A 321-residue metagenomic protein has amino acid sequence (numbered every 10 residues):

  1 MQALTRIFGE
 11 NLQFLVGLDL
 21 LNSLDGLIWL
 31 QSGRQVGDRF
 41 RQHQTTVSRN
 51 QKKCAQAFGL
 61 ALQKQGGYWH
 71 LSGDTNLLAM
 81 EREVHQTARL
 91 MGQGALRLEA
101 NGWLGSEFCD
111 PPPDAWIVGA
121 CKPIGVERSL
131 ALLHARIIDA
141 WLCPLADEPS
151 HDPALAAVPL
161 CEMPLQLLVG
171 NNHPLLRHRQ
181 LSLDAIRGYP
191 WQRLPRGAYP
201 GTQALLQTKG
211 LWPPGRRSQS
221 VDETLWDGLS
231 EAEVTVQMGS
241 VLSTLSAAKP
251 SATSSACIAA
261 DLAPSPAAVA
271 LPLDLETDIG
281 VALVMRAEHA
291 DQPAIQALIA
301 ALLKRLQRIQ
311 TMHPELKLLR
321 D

Functional and structural regions predicted by a protein language model:
M1-I124, K304-D321: N-terminal hydrophobic or amphipathic helices and topogenic motifs
E107-C109, G188-L211, S218, A300: Secondary-structure junction motif
I117-G125, L211-T224: Short beta-strand-to-loop elements that line the ligand-binding cleft of bilobed periplasmic-binding protein-like
E127-Q166: Short beta-strand-centered segments that line the small-molecule binding cleft or hinge of alpha/beta clamshell
L132-H134, I186, D227-E231: Hydrophobic residues within well-ordered alpha-helices
H151-A156, M163, D227-P293: Beta-alpha-beta core module
L160, P164, V169-W191: Flexible hinge/capping segments at coil-to-helix
R179-G188, R193, L275-R320: Extended ligand-binding regions for polar small-molecule ligands
